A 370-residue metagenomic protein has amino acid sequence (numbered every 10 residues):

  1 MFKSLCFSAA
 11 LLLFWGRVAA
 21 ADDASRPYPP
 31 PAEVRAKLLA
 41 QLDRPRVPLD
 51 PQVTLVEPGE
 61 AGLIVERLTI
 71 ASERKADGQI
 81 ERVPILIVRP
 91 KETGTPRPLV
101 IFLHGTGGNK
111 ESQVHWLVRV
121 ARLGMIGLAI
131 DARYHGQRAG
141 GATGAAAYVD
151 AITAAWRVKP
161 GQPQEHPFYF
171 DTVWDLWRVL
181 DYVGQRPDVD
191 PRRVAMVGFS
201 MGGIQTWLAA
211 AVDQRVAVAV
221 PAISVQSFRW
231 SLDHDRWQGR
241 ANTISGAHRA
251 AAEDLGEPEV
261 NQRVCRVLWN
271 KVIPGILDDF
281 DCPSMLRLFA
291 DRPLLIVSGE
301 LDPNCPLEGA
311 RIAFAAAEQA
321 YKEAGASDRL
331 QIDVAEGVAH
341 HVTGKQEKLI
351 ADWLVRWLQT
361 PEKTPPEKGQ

Functional and structural regions predicted by a protein language model:
Q41-T95: N-terminal cap/lid segment of alpha/beta-hydrolase-fold proteins
V88-R89, R97-G105, S298: The conserved beta1-alpha1 loop
T95, A147-S200, V216: Gly/Ser-rich "nucleophile elbow"/oxyanion-hole loop immediately N-terminal to the catalytic nucleophile in hydrolases
I101, T106-W174, F228-D235: Cap/lid segment of the alpha/beta-hydrolase catalytic domain
W177-G246, G275-L277: Primarily recognizes the serine-hydrolase "nucleophile elbow" in alpha/beta-hydrolase and SGNH/GDSL folds
V218-M285, P306, A310-F314, A320-S327: Mobile cap/lid helix-loop segments that gate and shape the active-site cleft of serine hydrolases
A251, F314-G369: C-terminal catalytic histidine-bearing segment of alpha/beta-hydrolase fold enzymes
F289, I296-S298: Short beta-strand/loop motif that positions the catalytic acidic residue of the alpha/beta-hydrolase fold
